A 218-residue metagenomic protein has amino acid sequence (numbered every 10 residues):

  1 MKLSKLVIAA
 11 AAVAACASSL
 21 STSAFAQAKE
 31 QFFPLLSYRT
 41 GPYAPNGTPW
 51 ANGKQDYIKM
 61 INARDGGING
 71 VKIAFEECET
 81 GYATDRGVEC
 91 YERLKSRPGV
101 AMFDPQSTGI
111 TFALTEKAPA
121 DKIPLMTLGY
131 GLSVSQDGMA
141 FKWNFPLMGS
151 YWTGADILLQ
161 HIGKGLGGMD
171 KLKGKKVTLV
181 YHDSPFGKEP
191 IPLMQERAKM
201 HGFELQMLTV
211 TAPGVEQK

Functional and structural regions predicted by a protein language model:
M1-A10, L20: Bacterial N-terminal signal peptides that target proteins for export
A15-A24: C-terminal segment of classical bacterial N-terminal signal peptides
S23-L35, G66-K72, G167-K176: Immediate post-signal peptide segment of exported/extracytoplasmic ligand-binding proteins
A28-F32, P45-N52, R64-G138, L147 (+1 more regions): Beta-alpha junction/loop-to-helix N-cap segments that form part of ligand/metal-binding clefts
R39, G81, Y181-P185: Residue-level signal for short, function-critical loop segments
P42-N52, P185-P190: Glycine- and acidic-residue-enriched helix-capping/strand-helix junction motifs
N52-F75, G167-K171, K199-F203: Signal peptide-proximal N-terminal region of secreted/periplasmic/extracellular or secretory-lumen proteins
E89, S133-V134, K142-K218: Extracellular/periplasmic Venus flytrap/periplasmic-binding protein
